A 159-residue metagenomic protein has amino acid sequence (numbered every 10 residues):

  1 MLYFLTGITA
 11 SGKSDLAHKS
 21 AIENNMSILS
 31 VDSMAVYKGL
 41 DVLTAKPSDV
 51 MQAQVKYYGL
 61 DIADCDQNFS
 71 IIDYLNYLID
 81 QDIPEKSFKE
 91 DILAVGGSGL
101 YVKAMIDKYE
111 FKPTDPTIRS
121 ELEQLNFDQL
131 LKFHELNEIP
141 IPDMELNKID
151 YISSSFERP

Functional and structural regions predicted by a protein language model:
M1-P159: Phosphate/pyrophosphate-binding catalytic cores of soluble transferases and nucleic-acid-acting enzymes
